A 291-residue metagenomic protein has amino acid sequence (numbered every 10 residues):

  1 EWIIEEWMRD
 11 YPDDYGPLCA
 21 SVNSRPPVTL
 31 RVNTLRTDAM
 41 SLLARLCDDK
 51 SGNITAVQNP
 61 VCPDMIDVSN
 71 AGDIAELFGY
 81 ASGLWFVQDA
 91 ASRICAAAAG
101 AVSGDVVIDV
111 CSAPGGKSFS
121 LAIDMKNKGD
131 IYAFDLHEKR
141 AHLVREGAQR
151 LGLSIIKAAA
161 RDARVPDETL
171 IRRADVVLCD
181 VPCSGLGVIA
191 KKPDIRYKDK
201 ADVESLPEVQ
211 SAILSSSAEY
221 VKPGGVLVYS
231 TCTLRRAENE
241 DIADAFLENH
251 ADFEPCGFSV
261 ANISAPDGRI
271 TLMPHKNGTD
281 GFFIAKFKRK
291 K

Functional and structural regions predicted by a protein language model:
E1-K291: S-adenosylmethionine
